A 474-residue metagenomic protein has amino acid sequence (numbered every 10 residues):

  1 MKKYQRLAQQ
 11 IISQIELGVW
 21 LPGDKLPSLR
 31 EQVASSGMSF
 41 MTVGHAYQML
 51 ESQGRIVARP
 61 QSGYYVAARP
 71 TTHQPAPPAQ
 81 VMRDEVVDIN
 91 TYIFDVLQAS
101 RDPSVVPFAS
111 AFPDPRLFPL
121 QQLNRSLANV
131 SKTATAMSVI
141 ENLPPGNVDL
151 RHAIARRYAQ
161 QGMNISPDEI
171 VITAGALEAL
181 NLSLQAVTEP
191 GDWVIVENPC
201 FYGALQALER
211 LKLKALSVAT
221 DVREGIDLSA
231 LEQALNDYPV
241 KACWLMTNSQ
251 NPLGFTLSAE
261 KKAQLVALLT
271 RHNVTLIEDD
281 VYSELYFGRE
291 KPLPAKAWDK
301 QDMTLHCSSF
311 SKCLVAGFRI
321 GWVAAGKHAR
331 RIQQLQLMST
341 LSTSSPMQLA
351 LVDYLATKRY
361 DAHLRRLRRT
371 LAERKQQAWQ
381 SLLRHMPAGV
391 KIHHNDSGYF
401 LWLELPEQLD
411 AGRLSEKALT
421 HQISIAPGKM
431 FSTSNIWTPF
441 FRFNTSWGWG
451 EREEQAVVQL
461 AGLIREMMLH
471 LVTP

Functional and structural regions predicted by a protein language model:
M1-A128, Q333, L337-S344, R365 (+8 more regions): N-terminal basic, amphipathic alpha-helical segments
Q61, P167, H394-G398: Short Gly/Ser/Thr- and Asp/Glu-enriched loop/turn motifs at secondary-structure junctions
M82-G175, L182, A356, S424 (+1 more regions): N-terminal small-domain helix-loop-helix segment of the aminotransferase-like
L123, K300-R369: Conserved core segment of the aminotransferase class I/II
M137-H272, E284-Q301, L371, A461 (+2 more regions): Conserved core of the PLP fold type I
V196, S217, L276-E278, L351 (+1 more regions): Hydrophobic residues in well-ordered beta-strands that form the structural core
R369-W379, V390-E404: Conserved glycine-rich beta-strand-loop-beta hairpin in the small C-terminal domain of fold type I
